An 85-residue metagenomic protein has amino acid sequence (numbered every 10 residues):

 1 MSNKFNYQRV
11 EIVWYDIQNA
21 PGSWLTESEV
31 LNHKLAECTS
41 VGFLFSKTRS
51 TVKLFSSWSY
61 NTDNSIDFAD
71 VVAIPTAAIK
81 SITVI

Functional and structural regions predicted by a protein language model:
S2-I85: Conserved RNA-binding domains used in RNP assembly and mRNA/RNA metabolism
